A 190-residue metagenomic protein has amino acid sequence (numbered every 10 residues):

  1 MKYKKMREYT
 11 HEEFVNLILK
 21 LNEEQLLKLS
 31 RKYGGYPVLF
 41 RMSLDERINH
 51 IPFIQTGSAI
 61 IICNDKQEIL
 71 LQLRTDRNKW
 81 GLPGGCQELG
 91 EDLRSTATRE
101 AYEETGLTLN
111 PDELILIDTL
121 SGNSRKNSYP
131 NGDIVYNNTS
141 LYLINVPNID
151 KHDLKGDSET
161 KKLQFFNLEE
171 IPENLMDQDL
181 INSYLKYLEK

Functional and structural regions predicted by a protein language model:
Y9-A59, D65, G132: Acidic, metal-coordinating catalytic segment for phosphate/diphosphate chemistry, firing primarily on the Nudix
I62-D65, R74, I144-V146: Active-site beta-strand termini and strand-to-loop segments that position acidic
D76-K79: A conserved beta-turn-beta hairpin within the catalytic core of GNAT-like acetyltransferases that forms part
G81-G84: A short gly/proline-enriched turn/hairpin at secondary-structure junctions
Q87-L114, D118-D179: Unchanged
D179-K190: Charged phosphate-binding loop/patch that engages nucleotide di/tri-phosphates or the phosphate backbone of nucleic
